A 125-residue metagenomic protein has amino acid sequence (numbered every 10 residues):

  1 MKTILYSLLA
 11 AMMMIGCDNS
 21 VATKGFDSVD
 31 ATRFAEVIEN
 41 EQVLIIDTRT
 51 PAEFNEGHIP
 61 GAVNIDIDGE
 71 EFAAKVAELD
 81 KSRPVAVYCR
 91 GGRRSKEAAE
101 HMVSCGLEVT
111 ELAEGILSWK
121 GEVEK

Functional and structural regions predicted by a protein language model:
K2-Y6, I15-V37, V43, A52-P84 (+1 more regions): Rhodanese-like catalytic fold shared by cysteine-dependent sulfurtransferases and DSP/PTP-type phosphatases
I45-D47: Structural scaffold elements adjacent to functional motifs in cytosolic proteins
